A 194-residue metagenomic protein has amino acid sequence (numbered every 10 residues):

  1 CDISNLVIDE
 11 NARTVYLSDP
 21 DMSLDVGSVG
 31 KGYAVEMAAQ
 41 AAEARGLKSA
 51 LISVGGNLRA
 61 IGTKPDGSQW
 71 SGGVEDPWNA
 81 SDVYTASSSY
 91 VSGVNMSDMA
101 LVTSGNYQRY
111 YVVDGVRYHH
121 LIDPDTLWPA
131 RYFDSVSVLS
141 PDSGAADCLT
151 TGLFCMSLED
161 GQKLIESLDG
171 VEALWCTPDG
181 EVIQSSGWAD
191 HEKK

Functional and structural regions predicted by a protein language model:
C1-K194: Mature catalytic core of soluble alpha/beta enzymes
